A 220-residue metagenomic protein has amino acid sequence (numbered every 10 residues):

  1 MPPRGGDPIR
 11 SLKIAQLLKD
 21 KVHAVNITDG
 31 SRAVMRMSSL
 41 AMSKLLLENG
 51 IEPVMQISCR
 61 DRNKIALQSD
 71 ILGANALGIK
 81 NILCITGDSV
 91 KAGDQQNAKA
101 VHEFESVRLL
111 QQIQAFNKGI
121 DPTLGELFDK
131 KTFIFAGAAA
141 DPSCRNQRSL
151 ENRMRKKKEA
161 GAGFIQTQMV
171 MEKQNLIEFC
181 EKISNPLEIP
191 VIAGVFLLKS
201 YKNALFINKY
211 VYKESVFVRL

Functional and structural regions predicted by a protein language model:
M1, V25-I27, P53-I57, I82-C84 (+3 more regions): Hydrophobic faces of well-ordered beta-strands that scaffold small-molecule active sites in alpha/beta enzyme cores
M1-A24: Conserved N-terminal beta1-alpha1 strand-loop-helix module at the mouth
M1-G5, D29-A33, C59-D61, T86-V90 (+3 more regions): Active-site-proximal loop/turn and secondary-structure-junction residues that shape catalytic pockets, frequently
M1-I9, P53-I65, I134-S149, L220: Active-site mouth loops of central-metabolism enzymes
G6-I9, A33-L45, N63-S69, S89-L127 (+2 more regions): Active-site-adjacent beta->alpha loops and helix N-cap segments on the catalytic face of soluble alpha/beta enzymes
V25, A74, K157, G161 (+1 more regions): Conserved, mostly hydrophobic/aromatic
G87, A100-L124, F128-D129, A139-C144 (+1 more regions): Active-site pocket-lining/capping segments in soluble small-molecule metabolic enzymes
